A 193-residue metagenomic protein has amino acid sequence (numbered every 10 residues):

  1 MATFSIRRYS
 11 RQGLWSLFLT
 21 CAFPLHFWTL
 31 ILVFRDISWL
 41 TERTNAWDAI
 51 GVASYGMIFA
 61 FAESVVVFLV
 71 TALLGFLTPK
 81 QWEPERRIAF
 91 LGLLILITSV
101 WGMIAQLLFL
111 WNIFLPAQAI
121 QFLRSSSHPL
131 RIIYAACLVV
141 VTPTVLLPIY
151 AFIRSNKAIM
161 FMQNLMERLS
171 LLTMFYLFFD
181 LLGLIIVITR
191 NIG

Functional and structural regions predicted by a protein language model:
T3-C21, N164-L171: N-terminal membrane topogenic signal
R7-S10, T78-A89, N156-M166: Membrane-interface helix-boundary motifs at transmembrane edges
L17-W28, L91-Q106, L177-F178: Hydrophobic alpha-helical membrane-insertion segments
A22-W39, L184-I186: Alpha-helical transmembrane segments of multi-pass membrane proteins
P24, F59-G75, Y134-F152: Hydrophobic cores of alpha-helical transmembrane segments in multi-pass inner/ER membrane proteins, independent
I37-G56, N112-P129, V187-G193: Membrane-interface interhelical loops and short amphipathic "cap" helices that link adjacent transmembrane segments
Q81-T142: Membrane-proximal helix-loop-helix units in multi-pass membrane proteins
L165-N191: Final/C-terminal transmembrane alpha-helix of multipass membrane proteins
